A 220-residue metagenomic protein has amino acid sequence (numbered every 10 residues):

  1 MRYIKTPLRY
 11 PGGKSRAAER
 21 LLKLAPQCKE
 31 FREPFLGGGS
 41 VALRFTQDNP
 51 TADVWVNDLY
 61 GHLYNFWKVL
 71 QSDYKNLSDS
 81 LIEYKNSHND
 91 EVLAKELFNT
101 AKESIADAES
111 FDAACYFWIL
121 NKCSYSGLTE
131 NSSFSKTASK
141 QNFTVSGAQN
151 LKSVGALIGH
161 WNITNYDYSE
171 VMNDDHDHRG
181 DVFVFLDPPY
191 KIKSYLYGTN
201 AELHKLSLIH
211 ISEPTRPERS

Functional and structural regions predicted by a protein language model:
M1-A18, L24-A25, D73-F185, P189-L196: SAM-dependent nucleic-acid methyltransferase catalytic core
E30-F98: SAM cofactor-binding core of SAM-dependent methyltransferases, primarily the Rossmann-like beta-alpha-beta module
P34-F35, N57-D58, T164-Y166, L186-P188 (+1 more regions): Short His-Asn-centered micro-motif
L36, G61, E170, Y190 (+1 more regions): Short, glycine/acidic-enriched loop or turn micro-motifs at the edges of active sites
T46-Q47, K68, D177, L196-G198: Short amphipathic alpha-helical segments
G198-L208: Glycine-rich S-adenosyl-L-methionine
I209-S220: Single conserved hydrophobic/aromatic residue that forms the stacking wall/gate of nucleotide- or nucleobase-binding
